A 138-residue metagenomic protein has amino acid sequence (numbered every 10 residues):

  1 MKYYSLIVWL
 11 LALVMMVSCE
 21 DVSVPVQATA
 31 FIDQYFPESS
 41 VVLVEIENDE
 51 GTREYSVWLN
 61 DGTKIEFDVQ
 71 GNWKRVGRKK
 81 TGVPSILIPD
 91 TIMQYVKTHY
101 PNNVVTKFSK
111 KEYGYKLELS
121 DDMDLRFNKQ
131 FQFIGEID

Functional and structural regions predicted by a protein language model:
M1-S5: Positively charged n-region of N-terminal signal peptides that target proteins for export
L6-L11: Sec-dependent N-terminal signal peptides
V14-S18: C-terminal motif of bacterial Sec signal peptides marking the signal peptidase cleavage site
E20-I137: Interaction-mediating elements
